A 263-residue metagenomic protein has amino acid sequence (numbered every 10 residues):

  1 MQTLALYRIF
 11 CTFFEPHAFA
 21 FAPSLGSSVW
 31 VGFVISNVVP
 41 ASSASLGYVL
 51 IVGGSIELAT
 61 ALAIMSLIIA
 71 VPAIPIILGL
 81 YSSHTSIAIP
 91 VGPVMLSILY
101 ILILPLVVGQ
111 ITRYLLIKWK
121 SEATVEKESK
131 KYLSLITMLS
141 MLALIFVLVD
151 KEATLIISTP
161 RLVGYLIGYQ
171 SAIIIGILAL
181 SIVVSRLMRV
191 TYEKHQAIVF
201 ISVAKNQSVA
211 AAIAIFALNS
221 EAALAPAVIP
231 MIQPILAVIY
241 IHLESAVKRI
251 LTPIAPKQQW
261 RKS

Functional and structural regions predicted by a protein language model:
M1-S263: Alpha-helical transmembrane segments of multi-pass small-molecule/ion transporters
